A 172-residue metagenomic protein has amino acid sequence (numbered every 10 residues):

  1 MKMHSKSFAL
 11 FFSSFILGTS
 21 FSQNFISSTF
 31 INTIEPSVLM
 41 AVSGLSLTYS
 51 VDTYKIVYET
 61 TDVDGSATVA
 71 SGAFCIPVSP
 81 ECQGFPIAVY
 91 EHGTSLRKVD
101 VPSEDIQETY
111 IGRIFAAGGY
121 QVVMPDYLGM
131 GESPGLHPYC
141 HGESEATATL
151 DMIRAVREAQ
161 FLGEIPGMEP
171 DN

Functional and structural regions predicted by a protein language model:
M1-Q23: Bacterial Sec-dependent N-terminal signal peptides
S22-Q83: Catalytic-loop region of hydrolases
I56-V57, I87-Y90, Q121-D126: Structural recognition of the beta-strand scaffold that forms the well-ordered cores of secreted hydrolase catalytic
D64-V69, C75-I114: Short, surface-exposed "cap/lid" segments of acyl-processing enzymes
S95-R97, V122, A155: Serine-hydrolase catalytic-loop signature spanning alpha/beta hydrolases and amidase-signature enzymes
G112-E132: Conserved alpha/beta-hydrolase
Y139-G163: Alpha/beta-hydrolase active-site loop
I165-N172: Alpha/beta-hydrolase fold nucleophile elbow
